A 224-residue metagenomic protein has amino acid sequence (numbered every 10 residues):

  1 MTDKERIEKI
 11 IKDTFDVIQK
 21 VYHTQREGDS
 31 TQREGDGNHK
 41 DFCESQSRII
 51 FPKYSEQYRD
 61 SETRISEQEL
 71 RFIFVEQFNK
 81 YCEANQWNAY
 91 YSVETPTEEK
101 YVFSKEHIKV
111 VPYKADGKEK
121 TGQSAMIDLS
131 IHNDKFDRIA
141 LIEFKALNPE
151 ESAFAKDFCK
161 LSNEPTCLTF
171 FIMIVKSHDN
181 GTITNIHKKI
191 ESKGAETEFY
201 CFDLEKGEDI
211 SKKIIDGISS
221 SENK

Functional and structural regions predicted by a protein language model:
M1-Q77: Charged, often low-complexity linker/regulatory segments
E62-T63, N85-F136: Active-site metal-binding core of divalent-cation-utilizing nuclease and nuclease-like domains
K80-E83: Conserved helicase motor "Helicase C" RecA-like lobe of SF1/SF2 P-loop NTPases
N133, A146-N148: Short, flexible loop/turn elements at secondary-structure junctions
I139-A140, N148-C159, N180-T184: Active-site-adjacent loop/helix micro-motif of nuclease/hydrolase catalytic cores
A140-I142, I172-M173: A domain-level signal for the structural core that forms small-molecule/cofactor-binding pockets and catalytic centers
P165-I190: Nucleic-acid nuclease catalytic cores
K188-K224: Non-catalytic C-terminal interaction segments of nucleic acid-processing enzymes
